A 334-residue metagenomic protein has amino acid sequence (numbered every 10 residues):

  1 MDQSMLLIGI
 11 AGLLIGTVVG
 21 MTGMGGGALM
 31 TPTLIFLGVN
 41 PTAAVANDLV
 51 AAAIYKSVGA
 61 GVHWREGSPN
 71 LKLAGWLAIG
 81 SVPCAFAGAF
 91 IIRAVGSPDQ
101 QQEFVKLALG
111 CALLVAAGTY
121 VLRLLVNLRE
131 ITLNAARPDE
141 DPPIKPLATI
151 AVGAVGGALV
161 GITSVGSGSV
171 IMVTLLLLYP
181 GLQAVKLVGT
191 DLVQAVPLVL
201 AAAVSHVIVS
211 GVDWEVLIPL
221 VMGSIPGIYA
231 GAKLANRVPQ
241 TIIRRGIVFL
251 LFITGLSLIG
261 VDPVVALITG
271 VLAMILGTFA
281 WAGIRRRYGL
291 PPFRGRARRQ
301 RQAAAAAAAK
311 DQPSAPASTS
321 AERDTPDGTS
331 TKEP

Functional and structural regions predicted by a protein language model:
M1-A11, I35, R65-G157, W214-P334: Juxtamembrane transmembrane-helix boundary motif
G12-G23, A154-S164: Transmembrane alpha-helix interface/packing and boundary motifs in multi-pass membrane proteins, characterized by
G16-T17, T33, A60-G61, G157-A158 (+3 more regions): Alpha-helical transmembrane segments of multipass membrane proteins
T22-M30, T163-M172: Transmembrane helix boundary and interhelical junction motifs in multipass membrane proteins
M30-A43, V170-K186: Interfacial segments of multi-pass membrane proteins
N40-V50, S68-W76, G181-L192: Membrane-interface alpha-helices at helix entry/exit sites of multi-pass transporters
Y55-G67, V121, P197-D213: Membrane-interface helix-cap regions at the ends of transmembrane helices in multi-pass membrane proteins
L114-V115, G189-A203: Hydrophobic alpha-helical transmembrane segments of multi-pass integral membrane proteins, especially transporters
